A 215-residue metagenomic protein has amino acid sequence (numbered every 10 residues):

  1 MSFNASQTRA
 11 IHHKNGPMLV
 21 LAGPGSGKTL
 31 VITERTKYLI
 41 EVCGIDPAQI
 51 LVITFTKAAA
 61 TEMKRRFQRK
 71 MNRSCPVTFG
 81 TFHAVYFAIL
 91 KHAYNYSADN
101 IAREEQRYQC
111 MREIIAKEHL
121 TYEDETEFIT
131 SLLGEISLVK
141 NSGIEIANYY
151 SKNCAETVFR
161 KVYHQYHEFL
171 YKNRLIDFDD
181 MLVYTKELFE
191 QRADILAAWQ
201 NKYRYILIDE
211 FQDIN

Functional and structural regions predicted by a protein language model:
M1-L21, V162, D179-K186: Conserved pre-motif I regulatory segment
S2-F3, I45, I176, I214: Alpha-helical hairpin
N15-R35: Walker A/P-loop
P17-L19, Q49-L51, Y205: Residue-level preference for the first positions of well-ordered beta-strands
E34-Y38, E210: Active-site signature of alpha/beta-hydrolase-fold catalytic machinery across serine- and Asp/Cys-nucleophile hydrolases
L39-F189, A193-K202: A basic/glycine-biased coupling hinge at the interface between accessory DNA-binding modules
W199-N215: SF2 helicase catalytic motif II
